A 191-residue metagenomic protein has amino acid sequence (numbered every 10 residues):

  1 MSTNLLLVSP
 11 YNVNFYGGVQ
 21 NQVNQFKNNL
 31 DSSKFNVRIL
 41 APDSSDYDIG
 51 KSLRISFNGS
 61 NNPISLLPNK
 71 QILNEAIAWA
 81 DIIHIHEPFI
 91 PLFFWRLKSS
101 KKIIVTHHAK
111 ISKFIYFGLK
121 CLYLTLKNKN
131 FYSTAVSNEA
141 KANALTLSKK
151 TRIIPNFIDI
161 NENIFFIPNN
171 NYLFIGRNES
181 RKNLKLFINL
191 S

Functional and structural regions predicted by a protein language model:
L6, I164-K182, F187-S191: Conserved donor-binding/catalytic core segment of Leloir-type glycosyltransferases
L7-L66: N-terminal strand-loop element at the rim of the active site of nucleotide-sugar-dependent glycosyltransferases
P10-N12, A109, N156, F174-E179: Conserved donor-binding loops in enzymes that form glycosidic bonds
D46-N58, K101-I103, S148-I154, N170-Y172: Active-site regions of enzymes building and remodeling cell-envelope glycoconjugates
S56-I83, P91-R96, F117-L124: An amphipathic, basic-hydrophobic alpha-helix
I85-P91, H107-K110: Short His-centered aromatic/hydrophobic patch
K110-V136, A140-L147: Membrane-proximal helix-turn-helix segments that form the acceptor-binding/catalytic region of lipid-linked
E139, F157, P168: Carbohydrate-associated surface elements
